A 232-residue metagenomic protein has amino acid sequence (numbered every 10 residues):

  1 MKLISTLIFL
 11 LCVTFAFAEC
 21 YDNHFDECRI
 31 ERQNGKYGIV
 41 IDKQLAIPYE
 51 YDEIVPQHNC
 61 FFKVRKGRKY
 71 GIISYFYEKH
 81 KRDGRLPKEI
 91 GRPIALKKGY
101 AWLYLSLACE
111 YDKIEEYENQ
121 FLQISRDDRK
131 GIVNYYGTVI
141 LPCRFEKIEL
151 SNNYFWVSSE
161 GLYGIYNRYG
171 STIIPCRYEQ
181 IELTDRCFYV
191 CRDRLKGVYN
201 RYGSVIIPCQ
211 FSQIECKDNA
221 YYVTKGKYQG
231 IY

Functional and structural regions predicted by a protein language model:
L3-T14: Sec-dependent N-terminal signal peptides
E19-Y232: Residue-level detector of conserved, function-critical positions
